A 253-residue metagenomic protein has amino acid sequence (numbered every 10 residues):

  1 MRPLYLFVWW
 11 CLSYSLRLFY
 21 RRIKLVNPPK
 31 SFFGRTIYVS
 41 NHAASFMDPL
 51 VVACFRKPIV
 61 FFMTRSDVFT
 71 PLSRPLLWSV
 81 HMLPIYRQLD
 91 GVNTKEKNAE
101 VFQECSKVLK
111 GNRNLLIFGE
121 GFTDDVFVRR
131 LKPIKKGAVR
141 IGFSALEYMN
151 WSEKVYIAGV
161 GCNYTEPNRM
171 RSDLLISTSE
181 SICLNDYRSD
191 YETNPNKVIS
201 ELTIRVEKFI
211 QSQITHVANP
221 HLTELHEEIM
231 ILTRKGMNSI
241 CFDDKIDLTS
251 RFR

Functional and structural regions predicted by a protein language model:
L4-T193: Soluble catalytic domains of membrane acyltransferases
T193-R253: Long, charge-rich alpha-helical interaction segments
